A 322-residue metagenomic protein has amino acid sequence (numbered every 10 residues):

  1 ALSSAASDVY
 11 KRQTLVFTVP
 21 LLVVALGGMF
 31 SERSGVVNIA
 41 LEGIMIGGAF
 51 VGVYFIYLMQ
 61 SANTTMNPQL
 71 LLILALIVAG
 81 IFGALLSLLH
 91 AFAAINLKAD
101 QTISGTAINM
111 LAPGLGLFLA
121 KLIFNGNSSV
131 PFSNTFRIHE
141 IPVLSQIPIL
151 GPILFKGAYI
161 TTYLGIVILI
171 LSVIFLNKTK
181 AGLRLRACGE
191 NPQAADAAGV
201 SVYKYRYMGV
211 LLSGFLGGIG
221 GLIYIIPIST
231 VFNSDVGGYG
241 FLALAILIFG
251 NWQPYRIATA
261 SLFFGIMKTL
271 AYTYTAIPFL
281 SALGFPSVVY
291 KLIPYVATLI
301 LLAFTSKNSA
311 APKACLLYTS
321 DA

Functional and structural regions predicted by a protein language model:
A1-A6, Y10, Y318-A322: Single conserved hydrophobic/aromatic residue that forms the stacking wall/gate of nucleotide- or nucleobase-binding
T18-G27, G43-G47, L85-L88, G189 (+4 more regions): Hydrophobic alpha-helical segments embedded in the membrane of multi-pass proteins
F30-V51, I95-I108, R184, S229-F241 (+1 more regions): Short, non-helical or kinked segments that cap or interrupt transmembrane helices
T65-P113, K268: Alpha-helical transmembrane segments within multi-pass membrane transporters and channels
A112-K178, F279-V289, A314-L317: Transmembrane helix-bundle core of multi-pass membrane transporters and related energy-transducing complexes
L154-V231, T259: Helix-loop-helix "hairpin" substructures at the membrane interface of multi-pass membrane proteins
E190-K204, Y274-A322: Cytosolic-side transmembrane-helix boundaries in multi-pass membrane proteins
P227-Y295: Transmembrane alpha-helical segments in multi-pass inner-membrane proteins
